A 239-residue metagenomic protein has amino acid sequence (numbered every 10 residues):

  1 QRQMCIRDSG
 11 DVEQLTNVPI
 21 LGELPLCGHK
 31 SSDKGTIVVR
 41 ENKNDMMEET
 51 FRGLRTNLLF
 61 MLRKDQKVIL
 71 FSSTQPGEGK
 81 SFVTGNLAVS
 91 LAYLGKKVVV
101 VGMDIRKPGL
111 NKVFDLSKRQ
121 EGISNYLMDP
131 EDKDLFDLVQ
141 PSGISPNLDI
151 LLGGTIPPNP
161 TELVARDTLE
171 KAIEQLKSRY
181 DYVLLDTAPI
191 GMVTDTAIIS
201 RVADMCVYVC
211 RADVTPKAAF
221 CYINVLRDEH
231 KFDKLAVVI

Functional and structural regions predicted by a protein language model:
Q1-K97, M103-Q120, S124, D129-D132 (+5 more regions): Short boundary/hinge segments that flank catalytic cores
L58, G153-V193: Phosphate-binding/switch loop-helix module in NTP-utilizing enzymes
S81, G102, D186, D204: Conserved G/P- and acidic residue-centered "switch" motifs that form tight phosphate/ATP-binding loops in soluble
K97, Y182, M205-Y208, A236: Well-ordered beta-strand positions
I105, I150-L152: Structured cytosolic domains appended to multi-pass membrane proteins
L127, D167, I198-S200: NTP-binding/hydrolysis catalytic cores, primarily Walker-type P-loop NTPases
D195-D213: Inter-motif core of Ras-like GTPase G domains
